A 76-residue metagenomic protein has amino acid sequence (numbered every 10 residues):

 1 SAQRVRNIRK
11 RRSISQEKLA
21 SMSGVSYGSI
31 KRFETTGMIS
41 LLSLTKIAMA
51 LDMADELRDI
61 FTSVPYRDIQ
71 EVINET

Functional and structural regions predicted by a protein language model:
S1, R12, G37-S40: Flexible coil/turn residues that form the inter-helical turn or adjacent wing/linker of helix-turn-helix
Q3-L19: Short basic helix-loop element that most often maps to the first helix and adjoining turn of HTH DNA-binding modules
V5, Q16, Y27, L41-L44: Helix-turn-helix DNA-binding elements, focusing on the entry/boundary residues of the two helices that contact DNA
G24-I39: Recognition helix of helix-turn-helix/homeodomain-like DNA-binding domains that insert into the DNA major groove
T36-M49: Short, basic-rich loop-to-helix N-cap that marks the start of a DNA-contacting helix
I39, M53, P65-Y66: Residue-level marker of structural boundaries
R58-T76: Short, charged recognition helix plus adjacent turn of helix-turn-helix-like nucleic-acid-binding domains
